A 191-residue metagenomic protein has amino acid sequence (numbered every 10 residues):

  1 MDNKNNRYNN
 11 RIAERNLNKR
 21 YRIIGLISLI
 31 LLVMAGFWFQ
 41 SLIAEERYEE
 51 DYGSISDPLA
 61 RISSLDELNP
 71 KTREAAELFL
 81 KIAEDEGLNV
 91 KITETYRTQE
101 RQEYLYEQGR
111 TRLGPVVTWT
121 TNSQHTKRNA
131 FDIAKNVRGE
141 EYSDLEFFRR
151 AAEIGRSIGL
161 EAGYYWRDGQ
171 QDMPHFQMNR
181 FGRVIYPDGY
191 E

Functional and structural regions predicted by a protein language model:
M1-N6: Short, intrinsically disordered terminal tails adjacent to the first/last structured region
R7-N16, R20-L32, L42, V117-E191: Catalytic cores and adjacent binding grooves of peptidoglycan-active enzymes
V33-Y48: Membrane-interface motif at the C-terminal end of an N-terminal transmembrane signal
Y48, Y52-T93: Active-site acidic/histidine clusters and adjacent loop/turn architecture that either coordinate catalytic ions
T72-F79, R101, F147, A151: Stable alpha-helical elements in mature extracytoplasmic
A83-G87, E100, G109, V137 (+2 more regions): Sec/Tat-exported extracytoplasmic proteins
K91-Q108, M173: Acidic helix-start/capping segments at beta-turn-to-alpha-helix junctions
Y106-V116: Short, surface-exposed loop/helix-turn segments at secondary-structure junctions that function as lids/hinges flanking
